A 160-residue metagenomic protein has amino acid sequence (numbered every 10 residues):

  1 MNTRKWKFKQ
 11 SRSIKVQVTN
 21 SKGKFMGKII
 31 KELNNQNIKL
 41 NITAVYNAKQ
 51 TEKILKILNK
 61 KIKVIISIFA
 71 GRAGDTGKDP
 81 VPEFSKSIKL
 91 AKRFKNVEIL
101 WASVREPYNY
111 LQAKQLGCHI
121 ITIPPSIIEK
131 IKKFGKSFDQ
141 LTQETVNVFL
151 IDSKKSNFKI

Functional and structural regions predicted by a protein language model:
M1-K9, L55-I62: Acidic (Asp/Glu)-rich catalytic clusters
N2-Q10, Q143-T145, I151-K159: A charged N-terminal "starter" segment
T3-R4, K9-N37, N41: Glycine-rich active-site/cofactor-binding loop and its immediate structural neighborhood
V18, I121-T122, N157-F158: Short amphipathic alpha-helical segments with coiled-coil-like heptad repeat character
K24, I30-E129, G135-L150: Catalytic alpha/beta core domains of metabolic enzymes, predominantly
V97, K159-I160: Flexible, glycine/charged-enriched surface loops at secondary-structure junctions
